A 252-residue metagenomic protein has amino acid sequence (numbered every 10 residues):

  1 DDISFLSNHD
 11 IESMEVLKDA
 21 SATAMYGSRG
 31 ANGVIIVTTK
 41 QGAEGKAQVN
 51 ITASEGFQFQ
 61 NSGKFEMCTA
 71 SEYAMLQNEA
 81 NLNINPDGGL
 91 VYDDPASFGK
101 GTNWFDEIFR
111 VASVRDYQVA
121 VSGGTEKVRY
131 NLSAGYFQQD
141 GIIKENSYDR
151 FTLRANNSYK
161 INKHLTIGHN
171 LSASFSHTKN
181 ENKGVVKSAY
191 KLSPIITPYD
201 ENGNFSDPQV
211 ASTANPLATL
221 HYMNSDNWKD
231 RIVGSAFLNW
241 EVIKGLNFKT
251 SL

Functional and structural regions predicted by a protein language model:
D1-D19: Short acidic/polar hinge/loop motifs at secondary-structure boundaries that mediate gating or recognition
D1-D2, A20-M25, G42-G45, F57-Q60 (+2 more regions): Short beta-strands and strand-coil junctions in structured, solvent-facing domains, enriched
N8, E44, V114, T125-E126 (+2 more regions): Outer-membrane beta-barrel channels and translocator barrels
G30-A53, Y117-V119: N-terminal periplasmic accessory domains that precede and gate Gram-negative outer-membrane beta-barrel machines
V34-I36, D116-Q118, T152-A155, S172 (+2 more regions): Membrane-embedded beta-strand positions in outer-membrane beta-barrel channels/transporters
A43-G101, G141-N146, T152-V233, K249-L252: Surface-exposed loop/interface segments of Gram-negative outer-membrane beta-barrel transport/assembly proteins
R110-E126, G135-F137, L217-L252: Outer-membrane beta-barrel transmembrane strands
